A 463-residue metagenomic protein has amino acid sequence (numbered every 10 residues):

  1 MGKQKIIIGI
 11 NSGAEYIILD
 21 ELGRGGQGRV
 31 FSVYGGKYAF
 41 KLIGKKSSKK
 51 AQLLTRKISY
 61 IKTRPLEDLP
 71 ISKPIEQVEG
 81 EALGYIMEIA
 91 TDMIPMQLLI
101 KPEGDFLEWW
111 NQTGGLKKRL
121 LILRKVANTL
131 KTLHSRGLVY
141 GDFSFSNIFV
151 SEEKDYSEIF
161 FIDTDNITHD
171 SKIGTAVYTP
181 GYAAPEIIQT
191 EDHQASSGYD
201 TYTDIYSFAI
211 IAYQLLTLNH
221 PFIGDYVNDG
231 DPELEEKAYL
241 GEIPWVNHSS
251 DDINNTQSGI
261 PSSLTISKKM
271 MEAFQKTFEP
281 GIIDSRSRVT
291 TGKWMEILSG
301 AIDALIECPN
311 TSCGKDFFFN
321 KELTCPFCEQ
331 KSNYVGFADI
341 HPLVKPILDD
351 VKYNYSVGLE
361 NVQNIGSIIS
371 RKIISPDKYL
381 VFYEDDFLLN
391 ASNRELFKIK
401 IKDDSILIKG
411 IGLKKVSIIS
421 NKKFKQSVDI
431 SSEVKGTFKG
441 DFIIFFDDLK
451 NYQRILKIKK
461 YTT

Functional and structural regions predicted by a protein language model:
G2-G36, K41-G44, E67-L69: ATP-binding glycine-rich phosphate-binding loop
K46-L66: The N-lobe alphaC helix and its flanking beta3-alphaC-beta4 segment of protein kinase-like domains, centered on
P70-I122: Conserved structural core of kinase catalytic domains
L123, L130, H134-Y156: Catalytic-loop of the protein kinase fold
I173-Q194: Conserved activation segment of eukaryotic-like protein kinases, specifically the C-terminal portion of the activation
D200, A212-M271: Conserved C-lobe activation region of Hanks-type protein kinase-like domains
D204: Conserved catalytic-loop aspartate of Hanks-type protein kinases
I419-T463: C-terminal boundary/linker segments immediately following FHA domains
